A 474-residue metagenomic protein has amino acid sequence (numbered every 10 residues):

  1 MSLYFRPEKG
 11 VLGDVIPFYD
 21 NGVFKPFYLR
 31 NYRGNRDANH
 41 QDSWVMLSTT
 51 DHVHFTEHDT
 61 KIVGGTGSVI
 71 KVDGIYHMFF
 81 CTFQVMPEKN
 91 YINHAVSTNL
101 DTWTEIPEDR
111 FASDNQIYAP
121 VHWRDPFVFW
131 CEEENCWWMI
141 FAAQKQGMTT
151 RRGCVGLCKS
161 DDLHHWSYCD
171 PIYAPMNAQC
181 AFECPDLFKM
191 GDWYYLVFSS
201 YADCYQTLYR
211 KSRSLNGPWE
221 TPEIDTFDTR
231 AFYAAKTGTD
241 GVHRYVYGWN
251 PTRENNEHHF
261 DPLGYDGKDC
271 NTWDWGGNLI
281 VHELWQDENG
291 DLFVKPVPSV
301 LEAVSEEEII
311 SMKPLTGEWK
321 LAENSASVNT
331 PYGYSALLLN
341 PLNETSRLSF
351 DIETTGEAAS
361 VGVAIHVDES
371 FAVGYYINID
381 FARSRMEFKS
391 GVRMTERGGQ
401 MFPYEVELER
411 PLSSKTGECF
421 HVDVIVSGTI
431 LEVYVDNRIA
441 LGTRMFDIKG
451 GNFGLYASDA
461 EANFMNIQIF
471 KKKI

Functional and structural regions predicted by a protein language model:
M1-D125, F129-C180, K189-T229, V242-H243 (+5 more regions): Beta-rich carbohydrate-recognition and catalytic domains
L3, F227, G241-H243, D269-I474: Extracellular glycan-recognition regions
G13, G65, R124, E183 (+3 more regions): Short beta-strand or tight-loop elements that sit immediately N-terminal to catalytic metal-binding acidic residues
C136-W138, P185, W193-L196, L348 (+2 more regions): Conserved active-site beta-strand-loop modules that form the wall/rim of enzyme catalytic pockets and either contain
